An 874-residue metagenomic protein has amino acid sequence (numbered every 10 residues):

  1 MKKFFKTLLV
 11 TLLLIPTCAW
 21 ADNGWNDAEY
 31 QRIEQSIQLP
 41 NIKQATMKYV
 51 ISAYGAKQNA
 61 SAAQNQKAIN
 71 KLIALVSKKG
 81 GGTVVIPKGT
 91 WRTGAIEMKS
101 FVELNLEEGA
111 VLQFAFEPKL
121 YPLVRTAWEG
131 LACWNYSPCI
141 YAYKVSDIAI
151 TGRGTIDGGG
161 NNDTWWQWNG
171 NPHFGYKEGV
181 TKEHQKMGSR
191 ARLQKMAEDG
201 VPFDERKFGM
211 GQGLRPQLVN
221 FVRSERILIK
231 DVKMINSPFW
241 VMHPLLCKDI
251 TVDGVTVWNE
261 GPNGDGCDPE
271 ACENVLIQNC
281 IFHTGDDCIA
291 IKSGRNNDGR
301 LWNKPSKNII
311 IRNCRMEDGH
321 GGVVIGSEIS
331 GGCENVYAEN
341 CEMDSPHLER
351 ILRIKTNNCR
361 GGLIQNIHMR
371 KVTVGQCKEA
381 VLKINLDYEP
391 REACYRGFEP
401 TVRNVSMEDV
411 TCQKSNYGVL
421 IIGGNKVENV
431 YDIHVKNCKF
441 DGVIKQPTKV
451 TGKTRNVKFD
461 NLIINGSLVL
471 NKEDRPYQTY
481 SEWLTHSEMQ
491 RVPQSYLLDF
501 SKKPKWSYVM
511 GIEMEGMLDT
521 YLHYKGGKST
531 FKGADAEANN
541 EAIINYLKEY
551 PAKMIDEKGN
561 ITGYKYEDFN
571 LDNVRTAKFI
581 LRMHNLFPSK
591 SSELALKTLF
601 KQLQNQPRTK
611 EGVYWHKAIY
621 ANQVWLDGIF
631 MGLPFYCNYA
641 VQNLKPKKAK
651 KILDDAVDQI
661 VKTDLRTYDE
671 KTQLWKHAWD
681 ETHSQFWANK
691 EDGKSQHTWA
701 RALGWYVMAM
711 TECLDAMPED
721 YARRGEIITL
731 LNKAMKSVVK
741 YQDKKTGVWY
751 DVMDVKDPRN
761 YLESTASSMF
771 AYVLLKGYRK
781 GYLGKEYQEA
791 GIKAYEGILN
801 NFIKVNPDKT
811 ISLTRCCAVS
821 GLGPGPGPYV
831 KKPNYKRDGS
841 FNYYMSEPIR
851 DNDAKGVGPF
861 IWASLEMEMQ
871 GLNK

Functional and structural regions predicted by a protein language model:
K2-T7, L12-L13, C18-E103, E107-R223 (+7 more regions): Extracellular "leader-to-stem" segments immediately downstream of a signal peptide or signal-anchor in secreted/lumenal
G81, T93-A95, A115-E117, Y136-S137 (+13 more regions): Short glycine/acidic-rich loop motifs that flank beta-strands on beta-rich extracellular proteins
E108-G109, S146-G154, E225-I235, K248-N259 (+8 more regions): Right-handed parallel beta-helix
N162-G179, S592-M631: Asp-box/WD-like beta-propeller blade repeats and closely related beta-sheet repeat scaffolds
I329, H347-K472: Extracellular beta-rich repeat passengers
K449, E473-L484, E488-G511, T520-G526 (+9 more regions): CBM-like carbohydrate-recognition segments
T479-L497, E537-T562, L594-V613, L653-W679 (+3 more regions): Long, well-ordered core segments of solenoidal/helical folds
V707-D754: Oxyanion-binding "anion nests"
